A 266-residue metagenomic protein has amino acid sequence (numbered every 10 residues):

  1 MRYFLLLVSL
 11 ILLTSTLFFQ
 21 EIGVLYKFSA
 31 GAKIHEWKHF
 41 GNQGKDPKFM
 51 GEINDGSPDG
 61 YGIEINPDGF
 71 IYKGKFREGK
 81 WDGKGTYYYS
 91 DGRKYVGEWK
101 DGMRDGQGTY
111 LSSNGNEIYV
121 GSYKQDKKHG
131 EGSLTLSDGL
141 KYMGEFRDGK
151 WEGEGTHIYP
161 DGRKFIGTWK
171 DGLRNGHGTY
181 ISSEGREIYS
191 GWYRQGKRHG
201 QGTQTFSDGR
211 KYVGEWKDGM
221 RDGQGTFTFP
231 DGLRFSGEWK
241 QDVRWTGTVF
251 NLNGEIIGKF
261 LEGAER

Functional and structural regions predicted by a protein language model:
F4-R266: Intrinsically disordered, low-complexity repeat tracts enriched in Gly/Pro/Ser/Thr and acidic residues, frequently
